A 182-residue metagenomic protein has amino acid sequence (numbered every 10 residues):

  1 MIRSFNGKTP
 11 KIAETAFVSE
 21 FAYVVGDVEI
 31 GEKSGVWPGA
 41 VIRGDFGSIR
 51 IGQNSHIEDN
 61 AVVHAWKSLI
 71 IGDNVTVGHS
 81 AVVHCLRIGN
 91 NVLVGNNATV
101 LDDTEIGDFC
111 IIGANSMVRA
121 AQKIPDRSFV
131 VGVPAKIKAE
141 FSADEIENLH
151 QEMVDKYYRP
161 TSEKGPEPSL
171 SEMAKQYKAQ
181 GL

Functional and structural regions predicted by a protein language model:
M1-K11, D45-S48, Q53, D59-N60 (+1 more regions): Glycine-rich hexapeptide-repeat left-handed beta-helix
M1-V41: Extended, small-residue-rich solenoid/repeat segments and analogous flexible loops that form exposed scaffolds
G26, P38, G44, D59 (+2 more regions): Residues on the solvent-exposed faces and adjacent turns of beta-rich solenoids used to engage binding targets
L69: Residues that scaffold, gate, or flank divalent-cation-dependent active/transport sites
G72: Glycine/small-residue-rich loop that forms an oxyanion/phosphate-binding "nest" at active or ligand-binding sites
